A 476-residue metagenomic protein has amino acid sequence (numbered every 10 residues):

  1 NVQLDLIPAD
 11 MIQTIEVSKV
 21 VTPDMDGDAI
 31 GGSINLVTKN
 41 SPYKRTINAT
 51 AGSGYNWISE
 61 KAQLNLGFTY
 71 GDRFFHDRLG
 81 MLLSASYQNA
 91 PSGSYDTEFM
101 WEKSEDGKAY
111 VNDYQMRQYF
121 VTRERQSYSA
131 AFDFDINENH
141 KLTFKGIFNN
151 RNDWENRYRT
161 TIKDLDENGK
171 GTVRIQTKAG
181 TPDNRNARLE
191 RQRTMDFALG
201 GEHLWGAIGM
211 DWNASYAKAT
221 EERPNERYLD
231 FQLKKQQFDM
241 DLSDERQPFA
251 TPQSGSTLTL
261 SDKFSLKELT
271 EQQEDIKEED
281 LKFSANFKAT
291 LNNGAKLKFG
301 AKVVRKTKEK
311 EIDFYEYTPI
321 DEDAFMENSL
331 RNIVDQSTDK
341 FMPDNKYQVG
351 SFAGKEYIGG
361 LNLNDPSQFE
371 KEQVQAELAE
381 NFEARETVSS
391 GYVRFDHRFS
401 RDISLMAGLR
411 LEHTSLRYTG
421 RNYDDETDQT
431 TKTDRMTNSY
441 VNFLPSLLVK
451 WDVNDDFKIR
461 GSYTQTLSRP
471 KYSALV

Functional and structural regions predicted by a protein language model:
N1-K19: Short acidic/polar hinge/loop motifs at secondary-structure boundaries that mediate gating or recognition
Y43-I47, D77-M81, E138-L142, G206-W212 (+3 more regions): Outer-envelope beta-barrel architecture signal
I47-Y55, L66-F68, L83-N89, F144-N150 (+5 more regions): Transmembrane beta-barrel strands of outer-membrane/channel proteins
G52-N65, K108-D135, K178-G200, E222 (+5 more regions): Outer-membrane beta-barrel proteins
K61-Q63, S94-M100, E155-T161, K170-T172 (+4 more regions): Outer-membrane beta-barrel translocator domains and adjoining extracellular loop/strand segments of Gram-negative
K61-T161, Q192-L199, L447: Transmembrane beta-barrel wall of Gram-negative outer-membrane proteins
A90-S92, Y119-V121, N139-M195, A219-K235 (+4 more regions): Flexible loop and strand-edge segments within Gram-negative outer membrane beta-barrel domains
D135-N137, Q192-A198, S215-A217, I276-K282 (+1 more regions): Structural signature of Gram-negative outer-membrane beta-barrels, strongest in the C-terminal barrel of TonB-dependent
